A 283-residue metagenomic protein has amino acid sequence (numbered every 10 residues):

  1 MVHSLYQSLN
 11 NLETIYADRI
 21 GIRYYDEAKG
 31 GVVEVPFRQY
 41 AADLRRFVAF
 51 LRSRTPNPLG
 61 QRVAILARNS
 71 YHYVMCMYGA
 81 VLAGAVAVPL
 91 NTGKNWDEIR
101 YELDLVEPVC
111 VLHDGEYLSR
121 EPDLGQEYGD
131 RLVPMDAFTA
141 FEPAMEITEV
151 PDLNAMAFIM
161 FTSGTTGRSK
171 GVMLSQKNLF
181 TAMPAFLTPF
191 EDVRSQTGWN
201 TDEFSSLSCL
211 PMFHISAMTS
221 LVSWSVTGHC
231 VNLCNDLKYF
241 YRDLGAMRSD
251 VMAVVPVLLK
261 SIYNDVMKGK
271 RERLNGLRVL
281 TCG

Functional and structural regions predicted by a protein language model:
L9-V35: AMP-dependent adenylate-forming
D18-I20, A144-F161, G167-R168, R194-S205: Conserved pre-ATP/AMP-binding loop-to-beta segment of ANL
D26-K29, E116-L153, R168-S169, K177-F180 (+2 more regions): ANL superfamily adenylate-forming
G31-V33, V48-K94, S208-C209: Conserved AMP-binding/adenylate-forming
E34-R38, A157-P184: Conserved AMP-binding A3 loop
A41-A49, V172-T197: Conserved structural elements of the adenylate-forming
K94-E121, F141-E142, A182-L207, L237-V251: Conserved ATP-dependent adenylate/AMP-binding module captured primarily in the ANL superfamily
W96, E127-V133, S195-D202, S225 (+1 more regions): Conserved adenylate-forming
